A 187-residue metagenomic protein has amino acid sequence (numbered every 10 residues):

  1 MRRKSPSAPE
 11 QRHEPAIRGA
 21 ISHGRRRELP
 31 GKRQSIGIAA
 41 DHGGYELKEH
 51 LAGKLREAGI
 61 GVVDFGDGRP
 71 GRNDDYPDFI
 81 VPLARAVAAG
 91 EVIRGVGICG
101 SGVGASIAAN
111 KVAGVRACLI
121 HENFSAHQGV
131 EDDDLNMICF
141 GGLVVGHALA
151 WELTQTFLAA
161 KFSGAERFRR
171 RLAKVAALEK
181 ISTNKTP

Functional and structural regions predicted by a protein language model:
M1-I36, R56-A58, L178-P187: SAM-dependent methyltransferases
R25, P30-G44, N123-P187: C-terminal binding/interaction regions
S35-I36, V92-G95, G114-R116: Short active-site oxyanion
G37-V62: Glycine-rich phosphate/diphosphate-binding loop of Rossmann-like nucleotide-binding domains
G61-R72: A short beta-strand-loop structural module common to alpha/beta enzyme folds
Y76-G97: Short, structured active-site "lid" loops
G97-L143: Mid-chain, well-packed structural core segment of small domains
